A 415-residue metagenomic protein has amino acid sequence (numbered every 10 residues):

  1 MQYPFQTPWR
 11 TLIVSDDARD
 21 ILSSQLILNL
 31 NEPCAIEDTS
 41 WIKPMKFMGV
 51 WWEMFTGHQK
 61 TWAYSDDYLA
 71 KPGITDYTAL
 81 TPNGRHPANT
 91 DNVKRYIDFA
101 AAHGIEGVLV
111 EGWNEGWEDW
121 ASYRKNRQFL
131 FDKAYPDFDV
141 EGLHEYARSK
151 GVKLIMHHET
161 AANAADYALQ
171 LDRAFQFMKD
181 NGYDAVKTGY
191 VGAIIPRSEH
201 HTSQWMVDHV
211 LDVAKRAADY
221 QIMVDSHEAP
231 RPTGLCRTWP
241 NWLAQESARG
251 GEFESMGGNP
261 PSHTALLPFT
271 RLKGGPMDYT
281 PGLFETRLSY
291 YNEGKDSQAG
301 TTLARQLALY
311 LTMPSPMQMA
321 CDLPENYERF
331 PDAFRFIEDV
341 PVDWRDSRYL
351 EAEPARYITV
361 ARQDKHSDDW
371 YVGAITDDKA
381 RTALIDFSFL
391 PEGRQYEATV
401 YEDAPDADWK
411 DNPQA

Functional and structural regions predicted by a protein language model:
M1-E37, Q395, D406-A415: N-terminal accessory beta-strand-rich subdomains and adjacent acidic, glycine-rich linkers that precede catalytic cores
W51-N92, H157-Q170: Active-site mouth loops of central-metabolism enzymes
T90-W113, F177-A185: Catalytic domains of carbohydrate-active enzymes, especially glycoside hydrolases
G112-T302: Aromatic- and carboxylate-enriched substrate-binding clefts and catalytic-loop regions of carbohydrate-active enzymes
S289-M313, Q318, D364-D369, A374-R381: Long hydrophobic segments that form regular secondary structure
A304-E353: Catalytic cores of secreted or luminal carbohydrate-active enzymes
P354-R394: Carbohydrate-binding surface patches
L390-P405: Solvent-exposed beta-hairpin/edge-strand motifs
